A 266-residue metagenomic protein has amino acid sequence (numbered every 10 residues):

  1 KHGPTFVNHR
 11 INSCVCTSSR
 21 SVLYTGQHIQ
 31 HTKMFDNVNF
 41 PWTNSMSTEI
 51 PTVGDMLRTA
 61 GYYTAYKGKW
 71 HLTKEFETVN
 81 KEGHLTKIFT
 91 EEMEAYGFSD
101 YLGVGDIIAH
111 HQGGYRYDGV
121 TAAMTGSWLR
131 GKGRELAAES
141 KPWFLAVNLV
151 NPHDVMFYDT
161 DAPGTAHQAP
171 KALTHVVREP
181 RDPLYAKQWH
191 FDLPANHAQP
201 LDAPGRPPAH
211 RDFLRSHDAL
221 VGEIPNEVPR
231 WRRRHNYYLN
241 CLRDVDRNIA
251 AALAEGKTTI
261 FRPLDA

Functional and structural regions predicted by a protein language model:
K1, A137-K141, L149-A266: Active-site-proximal cap/lid insertion segments
K1-I11, V15, V22: N-terminal structural segment of carbohydrate-active enzymes
F6, V38-P41, Q112, P225 (+1 more regions): Short, contiguous strand/loop micro-motifs
N8-R10, G68, F144-N151, A266: Short beta-strand segments
R10-V15, F40-I50, R116, H235 (+1 more regions): A short beta-strand-to-alpha-helix junction
S13, G105, N151: Residues that line or immediately flank small-molecule/substrate-binding pockets and catalytic motifs
T17-S18, P51-G54, A250: Membrane-embedded glycan transfer/ligation machinery that uses polyprenyl lipid-linked sugar donors/oligosaccharides
V22-W143, V155-A172: Catalytic-site neighborhoods of secreted/periplasmic enzymes that process anionic sulfate/phosphate groups
